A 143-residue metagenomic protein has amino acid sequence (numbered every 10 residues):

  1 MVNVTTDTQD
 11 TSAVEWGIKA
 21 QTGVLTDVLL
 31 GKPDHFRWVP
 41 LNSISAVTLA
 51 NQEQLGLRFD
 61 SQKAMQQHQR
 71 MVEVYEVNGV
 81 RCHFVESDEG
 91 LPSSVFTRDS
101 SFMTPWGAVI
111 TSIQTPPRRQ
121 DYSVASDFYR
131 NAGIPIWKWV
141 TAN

Functional and structural regions predicted by a protein language model:
M1-N143: The feature marks the mature, well-folded catalytic cores of soluble enzymes
